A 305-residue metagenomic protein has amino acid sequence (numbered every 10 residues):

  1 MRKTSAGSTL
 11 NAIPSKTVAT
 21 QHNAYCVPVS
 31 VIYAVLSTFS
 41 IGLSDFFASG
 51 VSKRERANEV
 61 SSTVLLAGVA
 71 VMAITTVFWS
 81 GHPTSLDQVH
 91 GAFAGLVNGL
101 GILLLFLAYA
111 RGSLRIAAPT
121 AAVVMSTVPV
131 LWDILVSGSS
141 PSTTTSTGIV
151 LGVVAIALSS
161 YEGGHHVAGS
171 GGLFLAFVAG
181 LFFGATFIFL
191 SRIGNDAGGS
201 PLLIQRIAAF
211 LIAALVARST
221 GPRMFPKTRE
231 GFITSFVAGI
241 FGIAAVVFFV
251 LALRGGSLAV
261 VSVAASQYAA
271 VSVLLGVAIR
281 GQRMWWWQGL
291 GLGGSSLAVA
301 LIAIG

Functional and structural regions predicted by a protein language model:
R2, A6, L10-L43, F47-F93 (+5 more regions): Membrane-interface interhelical linkers
V35, F39, L66, A92-L96 (+8 more regions): Residue-level signature of the transmembrane alpha-helical core of multi-pass small-molecule transporters
G42, F46, A73, G95-L103 (+7 more regions): Hydrophobic/small/kink-forming positions within alpha-helical transmembrane segments of polytopic membrane proteins
A67-M72, T127-W132, T143-Y161, W287-I304: Hydrophobic transmembrane alpha-helices of multi-pass small-molecule transport proteins
M72-G81, P129-T144, F182-G199, G242-L258 (+1 more regions): Hydrophobic alpha-helical transmembrane segments in multi-pass integral membrane proteins
F93-G99, F106-I156, L202-A208, L258-A278: Specific alpha-helical transmembrane segments that line the substrate/conduction pathway and gating interfaces
M125, A155, G172-F189, I212 (+1 more regions): Alpha-helical transmembrane segments of multi-pass integral membrane proteins
